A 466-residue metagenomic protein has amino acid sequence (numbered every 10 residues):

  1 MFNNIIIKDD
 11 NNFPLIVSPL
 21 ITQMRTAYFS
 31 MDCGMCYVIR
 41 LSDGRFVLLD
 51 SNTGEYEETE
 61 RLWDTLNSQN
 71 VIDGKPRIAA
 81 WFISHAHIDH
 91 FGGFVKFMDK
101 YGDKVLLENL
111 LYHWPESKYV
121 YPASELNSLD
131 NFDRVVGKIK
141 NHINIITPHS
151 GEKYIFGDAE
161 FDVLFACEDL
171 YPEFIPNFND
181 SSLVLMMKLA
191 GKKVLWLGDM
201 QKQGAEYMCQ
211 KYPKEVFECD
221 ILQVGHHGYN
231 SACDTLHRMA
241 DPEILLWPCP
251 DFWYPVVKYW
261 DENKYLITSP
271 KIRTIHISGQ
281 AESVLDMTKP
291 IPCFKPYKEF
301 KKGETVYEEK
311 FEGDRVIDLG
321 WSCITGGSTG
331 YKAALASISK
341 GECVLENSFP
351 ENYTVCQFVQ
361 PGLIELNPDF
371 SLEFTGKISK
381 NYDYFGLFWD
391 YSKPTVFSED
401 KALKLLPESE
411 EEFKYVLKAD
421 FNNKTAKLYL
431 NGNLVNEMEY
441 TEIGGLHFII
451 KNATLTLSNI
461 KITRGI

Functional and structural regions predicted by a protein language model:
M1-P76, T147-E218, V284-K302: Core dinuclear metal-dependent hydrolase active-site scaffold
F2-F13, K104, N109-L111, P115-N179 (+1 more regions): Binuclear metal-ion centers of metallo-dependent hydrolases, dominated by the metallo-beta-lactamase
S42-V47, Y56-Y112, K211-Y229, D241-L245: Active-site metal-binding motif and surrounding structural segment of the metallo-beta-lactamase
K298-G327: Extracellular carbohydrate-recognition regions
K332-Y353: Short carbohydrate-recognition loop motifs
E346-L405: Secretory/extracellular carbohydrate-interaction modules and structurally similar beta-sandwich "look-alikes"
E411-K427: Localized edge beta-strand/strand-to-loop motifs within extracellular or lumenal beta-rich domains
V435-N459: Flexible glycan-contacting loops in extracellular carbohydrate-active proteins
